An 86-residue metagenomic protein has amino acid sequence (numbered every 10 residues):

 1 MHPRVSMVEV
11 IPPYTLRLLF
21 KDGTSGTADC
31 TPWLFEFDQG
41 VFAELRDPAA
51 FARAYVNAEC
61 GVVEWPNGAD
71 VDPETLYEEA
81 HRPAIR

Functional and structural regions predicted by a protein language model:
M1-R86: Motif-centric detector for short Cys/His coordination patterns
